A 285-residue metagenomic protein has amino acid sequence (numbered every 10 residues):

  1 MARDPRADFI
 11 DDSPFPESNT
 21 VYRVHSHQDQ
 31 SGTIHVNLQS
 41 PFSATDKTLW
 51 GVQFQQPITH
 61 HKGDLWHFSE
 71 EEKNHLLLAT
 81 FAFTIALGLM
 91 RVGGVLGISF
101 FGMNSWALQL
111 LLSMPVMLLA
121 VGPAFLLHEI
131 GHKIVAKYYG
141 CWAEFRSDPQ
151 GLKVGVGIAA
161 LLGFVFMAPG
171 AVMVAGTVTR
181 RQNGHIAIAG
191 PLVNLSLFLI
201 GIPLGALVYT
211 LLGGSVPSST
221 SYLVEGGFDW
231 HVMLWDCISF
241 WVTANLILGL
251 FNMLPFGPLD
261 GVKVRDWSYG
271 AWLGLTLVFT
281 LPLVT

Functional and structural regions predicted by a protein language model:
M1-T285: Hydrophobic transmembrane alpha-helices and their immediate loop junctions in multi-pass integral membrane proteins
